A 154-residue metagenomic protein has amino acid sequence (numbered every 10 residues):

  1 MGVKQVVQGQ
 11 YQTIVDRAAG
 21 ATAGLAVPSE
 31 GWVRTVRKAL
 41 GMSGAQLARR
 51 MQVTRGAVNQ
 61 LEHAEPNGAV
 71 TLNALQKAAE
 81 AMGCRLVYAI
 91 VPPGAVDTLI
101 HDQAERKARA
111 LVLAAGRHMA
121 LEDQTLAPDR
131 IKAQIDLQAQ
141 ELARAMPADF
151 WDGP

Functional and structural regions predicted by a protein language model:
M1-P28, D97-P154: N-terminal flexible/basic segments that precede or flank functional cores
V3-K4, G31-R50: Short basic helix-loop element that most often maps to the first helix and adjoining turn of HTH DNA-binding modules
P28, A39, N67-V70: Helix-turn-helix/winged-helix DNA-binding modules
M51-A69: Recognition helix of helix-turn-helix/homeodomain-like DNA-binding domains that insert into the DNA major groove
E62-N67, N73-K77, P93-G94: Amphipathic, hydrophobic secondary-structure cores in small proteins
L72-Y88: DNA major-groove recognition helix of helix-turn-helix/homeodomain DNA-binding modules
G83-L99: Short C-terminal boundary/hinge segments that cap the last helix of small helical domains
